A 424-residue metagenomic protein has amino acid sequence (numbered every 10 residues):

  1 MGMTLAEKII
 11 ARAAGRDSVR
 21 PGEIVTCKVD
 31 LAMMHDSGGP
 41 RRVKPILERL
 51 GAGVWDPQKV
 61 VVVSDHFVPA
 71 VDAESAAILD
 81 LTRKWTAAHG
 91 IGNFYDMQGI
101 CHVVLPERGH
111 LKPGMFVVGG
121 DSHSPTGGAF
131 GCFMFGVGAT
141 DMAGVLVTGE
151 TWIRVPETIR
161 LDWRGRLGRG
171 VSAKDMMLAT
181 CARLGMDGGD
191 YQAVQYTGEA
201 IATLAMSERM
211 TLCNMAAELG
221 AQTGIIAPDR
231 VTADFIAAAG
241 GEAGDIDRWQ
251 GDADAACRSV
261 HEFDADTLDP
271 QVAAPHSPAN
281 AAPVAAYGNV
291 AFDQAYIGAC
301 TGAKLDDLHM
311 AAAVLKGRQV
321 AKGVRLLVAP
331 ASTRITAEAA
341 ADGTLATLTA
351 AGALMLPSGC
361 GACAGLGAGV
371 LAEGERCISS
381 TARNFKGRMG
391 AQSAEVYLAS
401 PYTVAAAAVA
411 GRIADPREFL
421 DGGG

Functional and structural regions predicted by a protein language model:
M1-G424: Fe-S-dependent hydro-lyases/dehydratases of central metabolism
